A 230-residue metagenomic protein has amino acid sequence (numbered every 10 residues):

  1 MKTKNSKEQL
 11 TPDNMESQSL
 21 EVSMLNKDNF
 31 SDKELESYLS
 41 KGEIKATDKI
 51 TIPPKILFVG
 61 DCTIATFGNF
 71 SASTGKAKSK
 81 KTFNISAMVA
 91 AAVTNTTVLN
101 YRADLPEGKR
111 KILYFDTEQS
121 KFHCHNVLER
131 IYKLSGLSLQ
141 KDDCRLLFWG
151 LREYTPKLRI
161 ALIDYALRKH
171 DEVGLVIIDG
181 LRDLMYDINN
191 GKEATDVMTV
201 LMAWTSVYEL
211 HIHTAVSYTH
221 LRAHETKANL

Functional and structural regions predicted by a protein language model:
M1-S31: Short, small/acidic-rich helices and loops at N termini and domain boundaries of DNA replication/processing enzymes
S23-R130: The Walker A/P-loop phosphate-binding site
I64, A166-L167, W204: A general structural signal for stabilizing positions within well-ordered secondary structure
P106-K192, D196: Conserved inter-motif catalytic segment of the P-loop NTP-binding fold
V176-D179, H211-V216: Short beta-strand segments at enzyme active-site cores
D196-T214: Substrate-engagement module of ASCE P-loop NTPases
T219-A228: Conserved small/polar residues in nucleotide/adenosyl-binding loops
